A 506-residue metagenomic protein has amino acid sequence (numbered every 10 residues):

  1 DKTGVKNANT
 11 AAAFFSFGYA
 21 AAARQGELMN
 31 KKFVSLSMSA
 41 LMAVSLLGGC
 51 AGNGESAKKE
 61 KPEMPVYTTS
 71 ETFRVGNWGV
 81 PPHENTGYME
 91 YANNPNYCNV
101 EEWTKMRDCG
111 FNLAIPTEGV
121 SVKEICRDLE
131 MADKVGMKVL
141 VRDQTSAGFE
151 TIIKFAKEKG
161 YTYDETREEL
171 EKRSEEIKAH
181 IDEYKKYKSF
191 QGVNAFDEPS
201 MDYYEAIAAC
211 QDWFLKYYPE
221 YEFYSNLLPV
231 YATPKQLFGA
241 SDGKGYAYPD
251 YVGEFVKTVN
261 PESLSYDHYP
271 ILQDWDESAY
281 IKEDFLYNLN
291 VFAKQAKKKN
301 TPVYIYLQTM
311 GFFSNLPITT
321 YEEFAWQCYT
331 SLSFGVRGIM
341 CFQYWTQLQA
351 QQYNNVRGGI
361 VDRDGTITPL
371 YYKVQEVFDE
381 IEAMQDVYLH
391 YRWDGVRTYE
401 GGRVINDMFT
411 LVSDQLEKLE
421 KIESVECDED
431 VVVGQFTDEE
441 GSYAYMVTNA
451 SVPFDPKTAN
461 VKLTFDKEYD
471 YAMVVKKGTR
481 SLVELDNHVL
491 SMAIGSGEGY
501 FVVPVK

Functional and structural regions predicted by a protein language model:
D1-L28: Short, Lys/Arg-enriched N-terminal segments with co-localized hydrophobic residues within the first ~10-30 amino acids
V5-N7, L28, A51, N260 (+2 more regions): Intrinsically disordered, low-complexity peptide-like regions
E27-S37: Bacterial N-terminal signal peptides that target proteins for export
S39-S45: Bacterial N-terminal signal peptides
L46-E60: Sec-dependent signal peptide cleavage junction
A57-D470, K476-K506: Glycan-processing catalytic domains of CAZymes
